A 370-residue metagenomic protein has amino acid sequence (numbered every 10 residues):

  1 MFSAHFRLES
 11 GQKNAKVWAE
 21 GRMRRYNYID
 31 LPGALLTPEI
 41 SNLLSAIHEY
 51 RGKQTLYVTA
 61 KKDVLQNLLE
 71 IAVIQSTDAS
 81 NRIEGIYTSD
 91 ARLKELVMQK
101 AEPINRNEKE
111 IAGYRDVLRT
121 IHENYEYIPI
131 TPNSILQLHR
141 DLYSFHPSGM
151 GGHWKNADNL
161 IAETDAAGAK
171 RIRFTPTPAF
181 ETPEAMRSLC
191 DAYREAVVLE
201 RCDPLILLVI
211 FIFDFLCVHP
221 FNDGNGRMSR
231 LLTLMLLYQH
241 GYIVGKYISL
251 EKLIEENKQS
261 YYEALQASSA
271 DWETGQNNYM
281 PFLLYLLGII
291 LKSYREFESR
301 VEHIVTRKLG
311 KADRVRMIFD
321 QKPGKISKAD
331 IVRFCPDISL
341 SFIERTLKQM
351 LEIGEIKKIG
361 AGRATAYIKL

Functional and structural regions predicted by a protein language model:
M1-L370: FIC/Doc superfamily catalytic core
